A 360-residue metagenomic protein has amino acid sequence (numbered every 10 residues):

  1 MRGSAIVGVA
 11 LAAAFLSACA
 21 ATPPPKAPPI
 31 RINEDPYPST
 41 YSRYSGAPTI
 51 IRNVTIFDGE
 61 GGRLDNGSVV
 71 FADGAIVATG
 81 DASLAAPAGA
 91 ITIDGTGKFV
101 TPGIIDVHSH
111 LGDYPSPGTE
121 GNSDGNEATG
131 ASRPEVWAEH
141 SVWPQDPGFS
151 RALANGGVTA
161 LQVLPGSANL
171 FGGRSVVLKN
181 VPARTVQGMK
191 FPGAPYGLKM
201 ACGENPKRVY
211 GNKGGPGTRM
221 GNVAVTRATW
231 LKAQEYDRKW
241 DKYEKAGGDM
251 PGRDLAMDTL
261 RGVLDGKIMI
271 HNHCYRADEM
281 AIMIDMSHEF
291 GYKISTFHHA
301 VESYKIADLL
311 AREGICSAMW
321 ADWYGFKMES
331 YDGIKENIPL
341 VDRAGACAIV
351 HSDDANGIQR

Functional and structural regions predicted by a protein language model:
M1-V9: Bacterial N-terminal signal peptides that target proteins for export
S17-A18: C-terminal motif of bacterial Sec signal peptides marking the signal peptidase cleavage site
N33-D35, Y41-S45, I56, E60-T101: Histidine-rich, glycine-flanked metal-binding segment
T40, S116-P117, S123-T129, R133-V136 (+3 more regions): His/Asp/Glu-enriched, well-ordered alpha-helical/loop segment that forms or immediately abuts the divalent-metal
A47-I51, A86-E139: Replace "His-x-His-based motif
V54, V69, G74, G97 (+4 more regions): Divalent metal-coordination and catalytic microenvironments
L111-Y114, P144, S167-F171, A277-A281 (+2 more regions): Active-site environment of divalent metal-dependent phosphoester hydrolases
G148-H298: Polyanionic/metal-chelating signatures
